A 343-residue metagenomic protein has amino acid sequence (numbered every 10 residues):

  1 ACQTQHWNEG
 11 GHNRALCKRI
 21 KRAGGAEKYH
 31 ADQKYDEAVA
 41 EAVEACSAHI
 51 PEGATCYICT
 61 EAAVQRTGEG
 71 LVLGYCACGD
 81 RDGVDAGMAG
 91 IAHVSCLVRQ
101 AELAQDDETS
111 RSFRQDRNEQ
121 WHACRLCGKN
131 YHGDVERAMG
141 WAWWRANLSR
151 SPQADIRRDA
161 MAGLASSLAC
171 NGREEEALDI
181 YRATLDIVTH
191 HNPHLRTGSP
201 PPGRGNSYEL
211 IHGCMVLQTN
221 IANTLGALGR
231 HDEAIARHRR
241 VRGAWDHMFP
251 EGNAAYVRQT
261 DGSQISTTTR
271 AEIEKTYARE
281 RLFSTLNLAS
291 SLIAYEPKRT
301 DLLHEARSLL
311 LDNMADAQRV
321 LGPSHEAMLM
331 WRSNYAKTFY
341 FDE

Functional and structural regions predicted by a protein language model:
Q3-Y29: Cys/His-rich, Zn2+-coordinating zinc-finger modules
T4, L16-R19, Y57-E61, C78 (+1 more regions): Short, cysteine/histidine-rich loop/knuckle motifs that typically chelate Zn2+
H6, K21, D80-D82, Q100: Extracellular/secretory pathway and lumenal proteins
H12, I50-P51, G68-L71, N118-E119: Flanking scaffold residues of small Cys/His-coordinated metal-binding clusters
R14, G53, L73, A89 (+1 more regions): Residues immediately within or flanking Cys/His clusters that coordinate Zn2+ in small zinc-binding modules
H30-A38, E44-C46, T60-G68, V84-A89 (+1 more regions): Intrinsic-disorder-linked linear interaction elements in eukaryotic regulatory proteins
E44-S47, E52-A54: Charged, low-complexity alpha-helical linker segments
L71-R81, W143: Short linear capping/connector segments at secondary-structure termini
